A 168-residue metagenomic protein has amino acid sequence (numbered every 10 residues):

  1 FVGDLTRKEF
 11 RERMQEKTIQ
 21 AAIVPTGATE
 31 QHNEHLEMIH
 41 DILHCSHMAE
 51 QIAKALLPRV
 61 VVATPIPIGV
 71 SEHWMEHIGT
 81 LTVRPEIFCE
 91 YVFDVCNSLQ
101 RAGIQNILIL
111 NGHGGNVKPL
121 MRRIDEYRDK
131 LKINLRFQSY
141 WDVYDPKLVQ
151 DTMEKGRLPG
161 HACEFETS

Functional and structural regions predicted by a protein language model:
F1-E37: Active-site and ligand/interface coordination hotspots across diverse enzymes and nucleic-acid-associated assemblies
F1-L5, I68-E164: Active-site histidine-anchored catalytic micro-motif
K17-P25, P58-V70: Short coil-to-beta-strand
T18-Q20, L57-R59, I104-Q105, L131-I133: Short coil/turn connectors at secondary-structure junctions
H35-L43, E76-H77: Glycine-rich loop at the start of a catalytic domain that most often binds anionic cofactors/ligands
D41-A53: Short catalytic helix/loop segments, enriched in acidic residues and glycine and frequently bearing histidine
